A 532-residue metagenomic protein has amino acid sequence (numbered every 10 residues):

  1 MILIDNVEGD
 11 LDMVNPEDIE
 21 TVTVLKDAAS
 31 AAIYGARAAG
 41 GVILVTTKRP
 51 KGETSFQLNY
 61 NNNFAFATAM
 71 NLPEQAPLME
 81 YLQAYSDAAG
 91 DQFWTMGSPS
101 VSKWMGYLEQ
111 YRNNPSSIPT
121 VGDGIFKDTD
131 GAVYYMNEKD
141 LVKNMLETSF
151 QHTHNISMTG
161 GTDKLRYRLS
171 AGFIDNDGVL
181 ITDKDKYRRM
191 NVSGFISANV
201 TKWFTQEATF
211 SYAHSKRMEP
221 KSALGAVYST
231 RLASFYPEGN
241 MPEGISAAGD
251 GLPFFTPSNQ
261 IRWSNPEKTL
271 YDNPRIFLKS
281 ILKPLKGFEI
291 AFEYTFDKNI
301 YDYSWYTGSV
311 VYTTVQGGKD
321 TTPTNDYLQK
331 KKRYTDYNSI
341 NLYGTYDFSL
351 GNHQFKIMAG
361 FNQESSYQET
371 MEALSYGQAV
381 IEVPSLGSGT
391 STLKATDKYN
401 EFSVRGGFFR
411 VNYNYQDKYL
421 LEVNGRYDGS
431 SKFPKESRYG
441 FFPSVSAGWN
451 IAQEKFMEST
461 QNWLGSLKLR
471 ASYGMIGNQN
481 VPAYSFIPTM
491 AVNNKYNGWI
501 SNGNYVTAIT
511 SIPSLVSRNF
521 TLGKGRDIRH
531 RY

Functional and structural regions predicted by a protein language model:
M1, F195-F204, T209-H214, L252-T307 (+1 more regions): Extracellular/periplasmic, surface-exposed regions of secreted and cell-surface proteins
I4-N6, K26, T47-R49, N62-F64 (+3 more regions): Flexible glycine-/small-residue-rich
D5-A32: Short acidic/polar hinge/loop motifs at secondary-structure boundaries that mediate gating or recognition
V14-E17, Y34-A39, E147, K184-K186 (+2 more regions): Short, glycine-/polar-rich solvent-exposed loops and beta-turns at beta-strand/coil boundaries
E17-I19, A28, A38-V42, S55-Q57 (+1 more regions): Extracytoplasmic
V22-T23, I43-V45: Non-catalytic regulatory/gating segments with a bias toward low-complexity or hydrophobic composition
K51-D183, I281-K283: Residues embedded in well-ordered regular secondary structure
P73-G122, A213-G251, W305-T307, E372 (+1 more regions): A surface-exposed, glycine/aromatic-enriched loop/edge motif typical of exported proteins
